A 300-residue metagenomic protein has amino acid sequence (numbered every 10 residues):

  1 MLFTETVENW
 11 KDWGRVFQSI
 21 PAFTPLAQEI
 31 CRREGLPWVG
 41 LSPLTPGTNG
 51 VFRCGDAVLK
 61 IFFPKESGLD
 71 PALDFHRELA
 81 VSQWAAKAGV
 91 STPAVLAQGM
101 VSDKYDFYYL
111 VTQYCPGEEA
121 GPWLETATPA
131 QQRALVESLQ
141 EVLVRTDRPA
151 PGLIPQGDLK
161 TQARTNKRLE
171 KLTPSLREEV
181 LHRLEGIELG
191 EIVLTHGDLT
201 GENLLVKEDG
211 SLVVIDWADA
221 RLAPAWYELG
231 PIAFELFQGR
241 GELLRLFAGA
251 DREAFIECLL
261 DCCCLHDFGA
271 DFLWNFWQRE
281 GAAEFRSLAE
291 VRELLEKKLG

Functional and structural regions predicted by a protein language model:
M1-E34, E296-G300: Regulatory N- and C-terminal appendages and interdomain linkers associated with kinase/kinase-like NTP transferase
D12-V16, K65-D74, N275-F285: Short, flexible/disordered intra-domain loops and linkers
F17-E34, M100, Q132-R133, E137 (+4 more regions): An alpha-helical support segment within catalytic cores of ATP-dependent transferases
G40-I154: ATP-binding pocket architecture of kinase catalytic cores
T45-G55, L181-L229: Active-site acidic catalytic loop and adjacent metal/ATP-binding pocket of ATP-dependent phosphoryl transfer enzymes
K60-I61, L96-A97, A163, L194-G197 (+2 more regions): Short beta-strand segments
A127-A130, V213, G230-I232, G249: Glycine-rich, phosphate-binding/catalytic loops in enzymes
W226-F255, L260-L294: Active-site activation/catalytic loop segments of kinase-like enzymes and analogous catalytic loops in related
